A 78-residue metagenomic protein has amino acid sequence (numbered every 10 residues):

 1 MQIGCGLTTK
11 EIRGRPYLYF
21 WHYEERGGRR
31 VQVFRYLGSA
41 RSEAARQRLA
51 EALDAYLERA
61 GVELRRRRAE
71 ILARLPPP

Functional and structural regions predicted by a protein language model:
M1-P78: Conserved glycine(s) in the ABC-transporter nucleotide-binding domain "signature"
